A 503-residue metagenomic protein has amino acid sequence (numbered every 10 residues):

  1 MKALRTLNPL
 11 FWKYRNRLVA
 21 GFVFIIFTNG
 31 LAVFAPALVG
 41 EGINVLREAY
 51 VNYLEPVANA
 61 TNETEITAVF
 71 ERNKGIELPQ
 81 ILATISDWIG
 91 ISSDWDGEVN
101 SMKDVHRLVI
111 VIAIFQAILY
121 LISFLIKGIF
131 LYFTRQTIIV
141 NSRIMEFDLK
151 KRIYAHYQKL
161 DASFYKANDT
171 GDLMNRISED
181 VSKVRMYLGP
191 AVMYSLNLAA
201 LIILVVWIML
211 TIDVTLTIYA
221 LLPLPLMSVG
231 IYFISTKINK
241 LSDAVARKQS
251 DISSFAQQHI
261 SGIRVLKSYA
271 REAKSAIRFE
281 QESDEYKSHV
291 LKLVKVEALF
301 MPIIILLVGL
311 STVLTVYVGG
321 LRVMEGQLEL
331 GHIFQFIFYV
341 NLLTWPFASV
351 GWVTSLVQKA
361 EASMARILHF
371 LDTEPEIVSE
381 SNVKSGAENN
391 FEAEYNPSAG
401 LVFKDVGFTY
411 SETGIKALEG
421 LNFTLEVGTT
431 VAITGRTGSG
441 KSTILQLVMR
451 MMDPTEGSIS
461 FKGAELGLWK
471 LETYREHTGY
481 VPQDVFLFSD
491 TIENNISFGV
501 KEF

Functional and structural regions predicted by a protein language model:
M1-A35, V39, V45-Q116, I126 (+7 more regions): Membrane-integrated ABC transporters
A20-G30, M193-V245, T315-L328: Transmembrane helices of ABC transporter permease
I26-F34, L121-Y132, V184-Y187, A191-I203 (+5 more regions): Hydrophobic alpha-helical transmembrane bundles that constitute the permease/transmembrane domains of multi-pass
L31-R47, V51, A113-F115, L119-K166 (+13 more regions): Juxtamembrane helix-loop junctions of ABC transporter transmembrane domains
Y157, F279, I367, F403-D405: Conserved catalytic Walker-motif region of ABC-type ATPase nucleotide-binding domains
A162-S163, E179-L188, V192, L196 (+7 more regions): An intracellular "coupling" helix at the cytosolic face of ABC transporter transmembrane type-1 domains
I208-P225, K292, V296-A365, F370-L371: Helix-loop-helix
G386-F503: ABC-type nucleotide-binding domain
